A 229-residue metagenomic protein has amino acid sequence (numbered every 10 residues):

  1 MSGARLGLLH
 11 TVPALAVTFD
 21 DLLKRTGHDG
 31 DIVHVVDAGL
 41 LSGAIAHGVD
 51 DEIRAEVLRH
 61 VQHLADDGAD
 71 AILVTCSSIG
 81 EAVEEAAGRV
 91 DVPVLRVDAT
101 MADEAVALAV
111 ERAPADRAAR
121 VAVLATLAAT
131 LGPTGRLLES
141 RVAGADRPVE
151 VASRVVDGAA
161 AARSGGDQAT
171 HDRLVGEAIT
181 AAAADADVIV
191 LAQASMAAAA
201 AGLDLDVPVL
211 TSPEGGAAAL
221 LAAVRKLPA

Functional and structural regions predicted by a protein language model:
M1-A229: Non-catalytic structural scaffold of enzyme domains
